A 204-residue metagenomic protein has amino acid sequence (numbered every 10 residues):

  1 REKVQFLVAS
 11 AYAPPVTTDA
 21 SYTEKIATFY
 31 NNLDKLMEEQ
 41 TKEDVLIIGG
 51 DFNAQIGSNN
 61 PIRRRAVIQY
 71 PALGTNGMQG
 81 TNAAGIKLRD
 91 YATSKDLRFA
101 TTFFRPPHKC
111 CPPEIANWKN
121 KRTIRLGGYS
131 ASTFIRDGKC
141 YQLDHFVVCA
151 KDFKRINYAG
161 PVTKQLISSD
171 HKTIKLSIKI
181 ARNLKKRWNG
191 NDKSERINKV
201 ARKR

Functional and structural regions predicted by a protein language model:
R1-F6, S10, I47, G138-R204: Surface polyanion/phosphate-binding segment centered on an Asp-His-Pro turn
V8-P15, Y70-T75, R202-R204: Active-site-proximal loop/helix segment associated with metal-binding centers of metalloenzymes
A13-K25: Surface-exposed cleft-lining segments at the edges of enzyme active sites
P15-T17, I56, R182: Feature marks short, surface-exposed loop/turn motifs that line or immediately flank catalytic pockets and channel
T17, R105-C111, L166-S168: A short acidic, often aromatic-flanked loop/helix-cap motif at beta-alpha or helix-coil junctions that lines enzyme
D19-Y22, N82, K203-R204: Intrinsic-disorder/low-complexity, polar/charged segments
A20, S58-N59, A100-T102, I156-A159 (+1 more regions): Intrinsically disordered, low-complexity regions enriched in proline, serine, glycine and charged residues
T28-K151: Metal-dependent phosphoesterases centered on the DNase I-like endonuclease/exonuclease/phosphatase
